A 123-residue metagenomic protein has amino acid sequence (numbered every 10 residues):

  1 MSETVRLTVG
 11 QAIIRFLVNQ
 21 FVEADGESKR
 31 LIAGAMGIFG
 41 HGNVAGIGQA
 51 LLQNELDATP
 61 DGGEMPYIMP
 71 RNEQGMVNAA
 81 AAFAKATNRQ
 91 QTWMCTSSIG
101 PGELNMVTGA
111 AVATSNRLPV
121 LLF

Functional and structural regions predicted by a protein language model:
M1-G102: Thiamine diphosphate
T92, G102-N105, G109-F123: Hydrophobic or amphipathic alpha-helical targeting/insertion segments
